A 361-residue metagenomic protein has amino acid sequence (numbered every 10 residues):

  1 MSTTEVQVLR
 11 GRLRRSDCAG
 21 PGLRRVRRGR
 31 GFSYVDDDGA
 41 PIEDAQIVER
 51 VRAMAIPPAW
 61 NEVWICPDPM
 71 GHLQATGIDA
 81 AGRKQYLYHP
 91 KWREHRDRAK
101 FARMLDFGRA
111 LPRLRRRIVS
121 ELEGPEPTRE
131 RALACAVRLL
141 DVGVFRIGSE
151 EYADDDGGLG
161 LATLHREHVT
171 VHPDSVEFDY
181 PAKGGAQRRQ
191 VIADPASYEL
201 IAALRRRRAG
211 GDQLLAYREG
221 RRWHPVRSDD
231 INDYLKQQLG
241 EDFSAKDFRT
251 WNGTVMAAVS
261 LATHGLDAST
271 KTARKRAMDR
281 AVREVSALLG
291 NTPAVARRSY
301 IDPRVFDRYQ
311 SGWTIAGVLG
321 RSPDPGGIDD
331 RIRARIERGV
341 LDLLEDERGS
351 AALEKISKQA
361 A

Functional and structural regions predicted by a protein language model:
M1-L159, T163-M278, V282-L289, A294 (+4 more regions): A positively charged, amphipathic N-terminal helix/segment that binds anionic biomolecules
T263, L288-T292, R298, D302 (+3 more regions): Hydrophobic alpha-helical segments
P303-D329, I336-E337: DNA/chromatin major-groove-contacting recognition/catalytic segments
D329-A361: Long, His/Glu/Asp-enriched segments that create or flank divalent metal/ion-associated functional microenvironments
